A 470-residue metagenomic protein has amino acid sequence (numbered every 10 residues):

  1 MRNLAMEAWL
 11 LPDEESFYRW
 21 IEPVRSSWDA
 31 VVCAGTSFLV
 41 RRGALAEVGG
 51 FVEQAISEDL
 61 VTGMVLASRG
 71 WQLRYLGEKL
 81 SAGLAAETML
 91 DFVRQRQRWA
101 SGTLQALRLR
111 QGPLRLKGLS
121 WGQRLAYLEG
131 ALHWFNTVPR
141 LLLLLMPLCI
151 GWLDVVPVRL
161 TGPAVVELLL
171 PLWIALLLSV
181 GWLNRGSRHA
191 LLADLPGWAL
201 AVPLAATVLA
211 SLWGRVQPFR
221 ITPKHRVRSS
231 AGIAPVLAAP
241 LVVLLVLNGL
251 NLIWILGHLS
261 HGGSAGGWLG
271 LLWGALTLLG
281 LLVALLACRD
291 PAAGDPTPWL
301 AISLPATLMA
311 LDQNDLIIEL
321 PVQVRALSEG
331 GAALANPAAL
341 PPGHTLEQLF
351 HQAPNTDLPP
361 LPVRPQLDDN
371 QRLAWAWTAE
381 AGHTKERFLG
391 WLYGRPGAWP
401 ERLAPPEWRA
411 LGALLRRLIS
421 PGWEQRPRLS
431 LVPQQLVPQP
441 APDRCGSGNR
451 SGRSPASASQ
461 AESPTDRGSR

Functional and structural regions predicted by a protein language model:
M1-I56, M89-L128: Long helical/loop segments within the catalytic core of UDP-sugar-dependent glycosyltransferases, especially the large
I56-T62: Acidic donor-binding loop at a coil-to-helix junction in glycosyltransferase catalytic cores that engages
V65-S81: Catalytic donor-sugar/metal-binding loop of nucleotide-sugar-dependent glycosyltransferases
R74, L90, L114-G122, V216-R226: Extended non-transmembrane interhelical loops and adjacent amphipathic helices of multipass membrane proteins
G77-D91: Active-site donor/metal-binding and catalytic loop motifs of nucleotide-sugar-dependent glycosylation enzymes
A85, F92-R110, L191-V208, L212: Intracellular alpha-helical coupling/juxtamembrane segments of multi-pass membrane proteins
H133-P218, I233-P296: Membrane-embedded multi-pass helical conduit in multi-pass membrane proteins, especially envelope-biosynthetic
G232-A238, L245-R470: Structured alpha-helical
